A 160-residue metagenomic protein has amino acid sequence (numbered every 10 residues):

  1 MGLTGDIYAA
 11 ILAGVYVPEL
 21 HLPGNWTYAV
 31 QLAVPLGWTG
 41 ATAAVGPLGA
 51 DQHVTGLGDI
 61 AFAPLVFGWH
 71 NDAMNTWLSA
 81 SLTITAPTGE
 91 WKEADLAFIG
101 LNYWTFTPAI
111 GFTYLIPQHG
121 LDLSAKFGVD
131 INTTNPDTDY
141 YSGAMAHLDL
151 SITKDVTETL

Functional and structural regions predicted by a protein language model:
M1-L78, T83-A86, A97-F98, F106-N132 (+2 more regions): Transmembrane beta-barrel domains of Gram-negative outer membranes and organellar outer membranes
T4, D137-S142: Solvent-exposed loop/turn segments connecting transmembrane beta-strands in outer-membrane beta-barrel proteins
W91-G100, T133-T138: Surface-exposed cleft-lining segments at the edges of enzyme active sites
